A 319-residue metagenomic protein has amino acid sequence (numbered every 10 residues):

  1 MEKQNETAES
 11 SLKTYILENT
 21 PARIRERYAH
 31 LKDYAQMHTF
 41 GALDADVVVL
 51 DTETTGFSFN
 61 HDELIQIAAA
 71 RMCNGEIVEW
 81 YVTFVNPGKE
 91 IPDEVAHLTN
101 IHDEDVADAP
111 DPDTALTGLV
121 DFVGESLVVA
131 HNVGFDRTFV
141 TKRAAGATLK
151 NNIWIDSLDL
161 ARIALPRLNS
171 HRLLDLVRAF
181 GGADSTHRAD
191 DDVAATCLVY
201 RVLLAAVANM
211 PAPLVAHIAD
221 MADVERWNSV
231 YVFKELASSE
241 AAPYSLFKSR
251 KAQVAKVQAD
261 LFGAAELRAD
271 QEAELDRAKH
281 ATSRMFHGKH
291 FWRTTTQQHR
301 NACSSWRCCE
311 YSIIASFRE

Functional and structural regions predicted by a protein language model:
E2-T39, R201-Y311: Acidic two-metal-ion nuclease catalytic site recognized across multiple nuclease folds, prominently DnaQ/RNase D-T
K3-I153, P166-H187: Conserved non-catalytic scaffold segment of RNase H-like nuclease domains
L127-A144, L168, R172-E240: Acidic, Mg2+-coordinating catalytic module of metal-dependent nucleases/exonucleases that use a two-metal-ion mechanism
D156-P166: Short, flexible loop segments at boundaries between secondary-structure elements
